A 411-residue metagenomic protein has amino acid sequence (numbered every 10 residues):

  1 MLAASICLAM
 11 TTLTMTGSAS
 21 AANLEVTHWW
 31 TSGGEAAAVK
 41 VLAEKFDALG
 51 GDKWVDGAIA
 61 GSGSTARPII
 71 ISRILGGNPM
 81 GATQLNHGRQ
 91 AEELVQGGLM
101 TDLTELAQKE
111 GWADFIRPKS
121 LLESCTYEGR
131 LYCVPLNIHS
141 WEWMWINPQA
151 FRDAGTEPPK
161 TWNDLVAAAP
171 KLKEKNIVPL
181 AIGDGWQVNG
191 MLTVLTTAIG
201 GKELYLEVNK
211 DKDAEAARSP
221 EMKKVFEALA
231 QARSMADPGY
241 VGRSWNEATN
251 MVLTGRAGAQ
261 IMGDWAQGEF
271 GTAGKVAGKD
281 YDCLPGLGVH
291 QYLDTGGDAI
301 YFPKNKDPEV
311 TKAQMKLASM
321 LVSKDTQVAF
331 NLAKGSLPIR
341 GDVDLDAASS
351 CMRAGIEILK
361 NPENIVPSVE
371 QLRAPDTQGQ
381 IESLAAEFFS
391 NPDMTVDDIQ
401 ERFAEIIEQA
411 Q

Functional and structural regions predicted by a protein language model:
A22, E44, A48-L49, A154 (+3 more regions): Extracytoplasmic/periplasmic substrate-recognition and gating elements
N23, V41, K45-K119, T126 (+6 more regions): Extracytoplasmic "Venus flytrap"/periplasmic binding protein-like
G33, L99, E105-Q108, W265-T272 (+2 more regions): Mature extracytoplasmic/periplasmic domains
S72-R73, M80-G81, E110-I146, V178-P179 (+2 more regions): A structural signal for short loop-to-beta-strand junctions that line the ligand-binding cleft of periplasmic/secreted
G88-E142, V166, T193, G278 (+2 more regions): Hinge/lid segment of periplasmic solute-binding proteins
Y127-E128, Y132-L136, E142, V166-A214: Extracytoplasmic/periplasmic solute-binding protein
R152, K360-Q411: Conserved C-terminal helix/tail region of periplasmic/extracytoplasmic solute-binding proteins
A169-K171, D211-G242: Glycine-centered hinge/linker elements that transmit conformational signals in sensory and ligand-binding systems
